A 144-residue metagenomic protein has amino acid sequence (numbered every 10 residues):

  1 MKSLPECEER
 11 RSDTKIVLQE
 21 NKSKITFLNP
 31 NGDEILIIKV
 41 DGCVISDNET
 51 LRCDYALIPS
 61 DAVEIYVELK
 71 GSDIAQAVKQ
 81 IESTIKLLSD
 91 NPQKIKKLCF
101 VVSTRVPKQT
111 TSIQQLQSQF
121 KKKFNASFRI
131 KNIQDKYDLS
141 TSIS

Functional and structural regions predicted by a protein language model:
M1-E34: Solvent-exposed, charged helical/coil patches that constitute nucleic-acid or partner-interaction surfaces
K2-P5, T104-S144: Domain-level recognition of nuclease-like catalytic cores that cleave nucleotide substrates
K22-S60: Active-site metal-binding core of divalent-cation-utilizing nuclease and nuclease-like domains
D47, D73-I81: Active-site-adjacent loop/helix micro-motif of nuclease/hydrolase catalytic cores
Y55-L57, V63-G71: Conserved catalytic cores of phosphodiester-cleaving nucleases, focusing on short active-site segments
K70-A75, R105: A generic structural motif
K79-D90: Histidine-anchored nucleotide/phosphate-binding helix
L88-I113: Nucleic-acid nuclease catalytic cores
